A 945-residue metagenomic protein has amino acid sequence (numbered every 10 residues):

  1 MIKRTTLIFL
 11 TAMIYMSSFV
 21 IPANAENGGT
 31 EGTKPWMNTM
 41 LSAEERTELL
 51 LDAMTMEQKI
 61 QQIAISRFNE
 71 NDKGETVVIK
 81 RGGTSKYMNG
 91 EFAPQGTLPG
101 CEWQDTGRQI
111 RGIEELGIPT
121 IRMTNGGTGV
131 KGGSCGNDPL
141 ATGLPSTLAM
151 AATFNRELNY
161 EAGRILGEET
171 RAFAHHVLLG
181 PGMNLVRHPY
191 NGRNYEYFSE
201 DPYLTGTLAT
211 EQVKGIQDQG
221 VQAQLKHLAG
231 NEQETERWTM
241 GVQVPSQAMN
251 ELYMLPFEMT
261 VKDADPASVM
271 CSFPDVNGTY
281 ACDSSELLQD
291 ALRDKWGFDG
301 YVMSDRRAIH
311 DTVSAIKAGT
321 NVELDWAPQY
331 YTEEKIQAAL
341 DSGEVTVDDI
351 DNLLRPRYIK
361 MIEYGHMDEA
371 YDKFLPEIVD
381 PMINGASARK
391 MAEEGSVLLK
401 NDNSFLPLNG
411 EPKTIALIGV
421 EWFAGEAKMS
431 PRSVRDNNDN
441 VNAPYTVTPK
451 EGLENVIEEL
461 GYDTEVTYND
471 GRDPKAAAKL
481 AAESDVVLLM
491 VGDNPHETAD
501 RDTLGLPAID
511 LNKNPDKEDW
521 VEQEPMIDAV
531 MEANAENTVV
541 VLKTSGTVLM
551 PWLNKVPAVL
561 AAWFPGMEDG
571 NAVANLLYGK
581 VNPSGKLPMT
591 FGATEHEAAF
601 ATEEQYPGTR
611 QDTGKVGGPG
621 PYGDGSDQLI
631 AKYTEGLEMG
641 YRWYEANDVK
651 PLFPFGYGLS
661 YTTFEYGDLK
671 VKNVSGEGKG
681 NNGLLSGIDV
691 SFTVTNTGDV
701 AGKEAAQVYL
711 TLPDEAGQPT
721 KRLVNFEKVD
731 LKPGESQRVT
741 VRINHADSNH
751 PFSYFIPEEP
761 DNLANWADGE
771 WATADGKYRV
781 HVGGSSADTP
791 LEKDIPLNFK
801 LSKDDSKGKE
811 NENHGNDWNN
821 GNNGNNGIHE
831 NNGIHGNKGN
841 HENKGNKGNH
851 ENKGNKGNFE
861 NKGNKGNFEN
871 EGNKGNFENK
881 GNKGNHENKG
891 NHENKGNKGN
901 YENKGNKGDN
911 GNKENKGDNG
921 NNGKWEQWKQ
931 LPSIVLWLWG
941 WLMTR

Functional and structural regions predicted by a protein language model:
R4-A23: Sec-dependent N-terminal signal peptides of Gram-positive bacterial secreted proteins and lipoproteins
I21, A25-W766, A772, K777-V782 (+1 more regions): Glycoside hydrolase catalytic-domain context in secreted enzymes
L577, V935-T944: Single-pass alpha-helical membrane anchors
D788-D805: Short beta-strand elements
E812-G923: Acidic, glycine-centered low-complexity repeats within long intrinsically disordered regions
W818, W925-W928, W937-W941: Tryptophan (W) side chains
